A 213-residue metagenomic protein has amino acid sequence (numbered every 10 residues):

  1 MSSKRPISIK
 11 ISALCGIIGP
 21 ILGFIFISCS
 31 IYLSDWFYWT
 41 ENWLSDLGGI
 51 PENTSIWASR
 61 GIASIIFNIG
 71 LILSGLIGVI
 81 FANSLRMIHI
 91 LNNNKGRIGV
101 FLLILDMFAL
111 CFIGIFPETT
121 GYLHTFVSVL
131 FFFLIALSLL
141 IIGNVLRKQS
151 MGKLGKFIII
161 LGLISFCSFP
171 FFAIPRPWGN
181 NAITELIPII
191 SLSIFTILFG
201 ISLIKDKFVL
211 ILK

Functional and structural regions predicted by a protein language model:
I7-S34: N-terminal signal-anchor transmembrane alpha helix
C15-G19, L71-I90: Transmembrane alpha-helical segments in integral membrane proteins
Y32-L47: Interfacial/capping segments of alpha-helical transmembrane domains
I50-L76: Interfacial helix-start motif at the membrane-water boundary
I80-M107: Cytoplasmic juxtamembrane regions at transmembrane-helix boundaries
L103-G143: Membrane-proximal helix-loop-helix units in multi-pass membrane proteins
I142-K213: Terminal transmembrane helical module of multi-pass membrane proteins
